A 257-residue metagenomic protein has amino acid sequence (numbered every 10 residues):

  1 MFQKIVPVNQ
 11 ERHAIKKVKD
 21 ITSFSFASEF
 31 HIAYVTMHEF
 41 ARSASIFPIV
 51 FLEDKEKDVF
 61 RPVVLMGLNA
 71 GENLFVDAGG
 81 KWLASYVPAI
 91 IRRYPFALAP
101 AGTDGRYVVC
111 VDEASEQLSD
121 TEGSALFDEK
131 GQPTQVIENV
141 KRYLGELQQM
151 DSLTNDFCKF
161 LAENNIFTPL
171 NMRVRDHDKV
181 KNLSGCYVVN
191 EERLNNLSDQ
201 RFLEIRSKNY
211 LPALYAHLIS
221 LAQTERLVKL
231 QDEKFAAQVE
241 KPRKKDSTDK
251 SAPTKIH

Functional and structural regions predicted by a protein language model:
M1-M66: Short, extreme N-terminal leader segments that mark the start of a protein/domain
F26-A27, N69-G80, M150-D156: Short, basic/low-complexity N-terminal boundary segments at the transition from targeting/disordered tails
F26-A33, H38-R42, G80-I90, C158-N165: Short, solvent-exposed secondary-structure boundary motifs
S43-I46, R92-R93, D104, I166-P169: A short, compositionally biased
A44, Y86-A89, S152, V189: Short, well-structured alpha-helical interface segments that form or flank functional binding sites
D54-E56, I91, V188: Short, glycine-/Ser/Thr-/acidic-enriched flexible segments
R61-L126: Aromatic- and glycine-enriched beta-alpha-beta binding-site module
L98-H257: A contiguous, surface-oriented mixed alpha/beta subdomain in the mid-to-C-terminal portion of proteins that forms
